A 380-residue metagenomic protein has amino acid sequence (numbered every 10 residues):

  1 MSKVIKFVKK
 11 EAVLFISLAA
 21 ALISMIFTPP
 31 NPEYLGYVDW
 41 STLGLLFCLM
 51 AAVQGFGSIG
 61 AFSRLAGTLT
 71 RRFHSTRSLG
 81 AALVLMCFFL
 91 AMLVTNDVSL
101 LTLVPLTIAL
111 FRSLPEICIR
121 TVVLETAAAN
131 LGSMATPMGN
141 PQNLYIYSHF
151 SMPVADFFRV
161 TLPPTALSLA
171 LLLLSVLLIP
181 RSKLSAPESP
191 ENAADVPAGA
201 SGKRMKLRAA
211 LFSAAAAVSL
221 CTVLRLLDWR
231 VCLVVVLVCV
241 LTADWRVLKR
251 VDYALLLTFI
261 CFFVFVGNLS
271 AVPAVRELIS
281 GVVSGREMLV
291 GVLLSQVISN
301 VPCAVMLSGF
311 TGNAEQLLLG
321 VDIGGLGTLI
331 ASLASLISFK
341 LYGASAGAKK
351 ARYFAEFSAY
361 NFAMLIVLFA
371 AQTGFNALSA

Functional and structural regions predicted by a protein language model:
M1-I16, S75-T76, S201-L211: N-terminal membrane topogenic signal
S2, E116, A155-K203, L336-A380: Juxtamembrane and boundary regions of transmembrane helices in multi-pass small-molecule transporters and channels
S2-E33, G44-G60, L178-R181, V218-R246 (+3 more regions): Structural signal for alpha-helical transmembrane segments and their membrane-water exit/capping regions in multi-pass
V4-K10, P32-T42, M152-P164, S201-R204 (+4 more regions): Interfacial loop-to-helix junctions that mark the boundaries of transmembrane helices in multi-pass membrane
V13-L14, W40-S41, G67-A81, I119-A127 (+3 more regions): Cytoplasmic-side transmembrane-helix entry/capping segments in multi-pass membrane proteins
Y37, I59, S63-A66, S213-G312: Transmembrane helical segments that form the transport core of multi-pass membrane transport proteins
W40-T42, R71-V84, R112-T121, K206-A210 (+2 more regions): Membrane-interfacial loop-to-helix junctions in multi-pass transporters
L83-L85, F89-M134, Y145, V305-L319 (+4 more regions): Hydrophobic transmembrane alpha-helices that form the pore/transport pathway of multi-pass ion and small-solute
